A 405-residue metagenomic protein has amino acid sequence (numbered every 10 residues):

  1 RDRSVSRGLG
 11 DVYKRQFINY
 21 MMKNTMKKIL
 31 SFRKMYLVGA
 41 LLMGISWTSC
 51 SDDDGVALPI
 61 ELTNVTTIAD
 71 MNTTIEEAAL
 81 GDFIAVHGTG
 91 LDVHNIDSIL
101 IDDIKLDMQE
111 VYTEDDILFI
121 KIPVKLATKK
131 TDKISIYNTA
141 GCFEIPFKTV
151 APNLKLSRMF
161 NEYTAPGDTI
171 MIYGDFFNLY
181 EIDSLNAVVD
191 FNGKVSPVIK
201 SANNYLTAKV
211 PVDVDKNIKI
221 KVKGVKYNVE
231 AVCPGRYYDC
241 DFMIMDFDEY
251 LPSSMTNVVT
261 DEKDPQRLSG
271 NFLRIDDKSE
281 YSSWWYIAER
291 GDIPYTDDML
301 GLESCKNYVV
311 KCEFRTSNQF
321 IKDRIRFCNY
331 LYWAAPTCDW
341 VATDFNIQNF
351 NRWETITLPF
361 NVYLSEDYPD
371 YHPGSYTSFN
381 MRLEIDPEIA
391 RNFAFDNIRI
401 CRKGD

Functional and structural regions predicted by a protein language model:
R1-Q16: Single conserved hydrophobic/aromatic residue that forms the stacking wall/gate of nucleotide- or nucleobase-binding
S46-S49: C-terminal motif of bacterial Sec signal peptides marking the signal peptidase cleavage site
S51-S253, R274, F379-D386: Ser/Thr/Pro-rich low-complexity tracts
F247, Y295-D323, L358, I398: Extra-cytoplasmic beta-strand recognition segments
E262-E289: Short carbohydrate-recognition loop motifs
Q319-W333: Beta-strand acidic-aromatic groove motif in beta-rich domains, primarily in extracellular
P336-Y371: Extracellular carbohydrate recognition and processing domains and analogous Trp-centered ligand-binding platforms
T357-F393, N397-R399: Extracellular beta-strand ligand-recognition surfaces/modules
